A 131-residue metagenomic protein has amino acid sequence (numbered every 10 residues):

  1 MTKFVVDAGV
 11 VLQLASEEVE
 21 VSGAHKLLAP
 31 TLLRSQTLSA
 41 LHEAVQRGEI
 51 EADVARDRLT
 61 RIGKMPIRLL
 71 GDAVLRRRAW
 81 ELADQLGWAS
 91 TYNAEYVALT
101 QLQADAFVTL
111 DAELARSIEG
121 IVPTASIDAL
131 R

Functional and structural regions predicted by a protein language model:
M1-L33, A44, E49-R56: Short, well-structured N-terminal submotif of metal-dependent ribonuclease cores
T2-V6, T91, V122: Extended beta-strand/beta-hairpin segments
Q13-L14, Q36, R78, R116-S117: Phosphate- and divalent-cation-binding pockets in alpha/beta enzyme and binding domains that engage nucleotide-derived
E17-E18, A40, G120-I121: Residue-level signal for well-ordered alpha-helical positions
G23, T60-K64, D84, Q101 (+1 more regions): Alpha-helix boundary recognition
L32, Q36-A79: Active-site-proximal, substrate-binding regions of enzyme catalytic domains and RNA-binding/basic surfaces
R34, V97-R131: Acidic, PIN/NYN-like endoribonuclease modules and their adjacent C-terminal/linker elements
I67-E113: Active-site neighborhoods of divalent-metal-dependent phosphate/nucleic-acid chemistry enzymes
